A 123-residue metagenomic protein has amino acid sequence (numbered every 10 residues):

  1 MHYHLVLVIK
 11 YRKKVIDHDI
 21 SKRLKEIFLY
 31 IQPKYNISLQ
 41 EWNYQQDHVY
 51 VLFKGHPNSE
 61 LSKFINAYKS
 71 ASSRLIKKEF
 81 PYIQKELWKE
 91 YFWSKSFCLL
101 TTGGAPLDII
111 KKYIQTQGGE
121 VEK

Functional and structural regions predicted by a protein language model:
M1-K123: Basic nucleic-acid-binding interfaces
